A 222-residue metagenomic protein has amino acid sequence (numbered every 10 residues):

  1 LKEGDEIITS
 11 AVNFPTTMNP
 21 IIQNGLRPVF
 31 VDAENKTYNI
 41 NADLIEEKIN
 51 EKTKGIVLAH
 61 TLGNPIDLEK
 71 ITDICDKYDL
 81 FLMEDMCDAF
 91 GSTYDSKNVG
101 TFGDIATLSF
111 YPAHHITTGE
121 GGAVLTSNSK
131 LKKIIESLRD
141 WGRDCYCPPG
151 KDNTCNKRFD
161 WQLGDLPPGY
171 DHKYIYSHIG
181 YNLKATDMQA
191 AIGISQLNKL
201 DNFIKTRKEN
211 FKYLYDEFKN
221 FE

Functional and structural regions predicted by a protein language model:
K2, E51, G100-T101, L183: Structured loop/turn residues at beta-strand edges in well-structured enzyme cores
K2-M86, T93: PLP-dependent aminotransferase-like
E46-K48, I74, N98-F102, V124: Short, hinge-like loop/turn segments at secondary-structure boundaries
T53, K77-D79, K97, G121 (+1 more regions): A generic hydrophobic-helix recognition signal that picks specific residues within alpha-helical hydrophobic
A89-D95, F102-E222: Active-site region of PLP-dependent enzymes
